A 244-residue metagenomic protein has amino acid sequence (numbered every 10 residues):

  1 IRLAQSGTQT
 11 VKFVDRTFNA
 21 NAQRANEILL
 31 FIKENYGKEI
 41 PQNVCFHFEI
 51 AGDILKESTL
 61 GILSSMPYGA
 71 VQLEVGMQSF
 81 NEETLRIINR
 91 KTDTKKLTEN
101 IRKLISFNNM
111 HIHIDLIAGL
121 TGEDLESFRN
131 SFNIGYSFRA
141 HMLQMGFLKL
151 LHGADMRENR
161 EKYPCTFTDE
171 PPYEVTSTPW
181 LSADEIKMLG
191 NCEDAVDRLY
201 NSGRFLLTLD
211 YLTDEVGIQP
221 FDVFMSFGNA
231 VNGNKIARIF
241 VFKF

Functional and structural regions predicted by a protein language model:
I1-T121: Conserved SAM/AdoMet-binding glycine-rich loop
Q5-T10, C165-Y173, R204-T208, M225-G228: Short acidic (Asp/Glu) and glycine-rich catalytic loops that position anionic groups and cofactors
T8, A140-H141: Proline-aspartate-enriched helix->loop->beta-strand connector
E57-L63, T121-R139: Catalytic cores of alpha/beta
T59-F80, H141-L150, M156-N159, T168: Non-cysteine beta-strand/loop elements that form the S-adenosyl-L-methionine
I112-I114, I134, L151-V175: Internal alpha/beta domain cores that form substrate/cofactor-binding pockets in large enzymes and binding proteins
P171-L207: C-terminal accessory region of radical SAM enzymes
D194-F244: Radical SAM enzyme core and accessory elements
